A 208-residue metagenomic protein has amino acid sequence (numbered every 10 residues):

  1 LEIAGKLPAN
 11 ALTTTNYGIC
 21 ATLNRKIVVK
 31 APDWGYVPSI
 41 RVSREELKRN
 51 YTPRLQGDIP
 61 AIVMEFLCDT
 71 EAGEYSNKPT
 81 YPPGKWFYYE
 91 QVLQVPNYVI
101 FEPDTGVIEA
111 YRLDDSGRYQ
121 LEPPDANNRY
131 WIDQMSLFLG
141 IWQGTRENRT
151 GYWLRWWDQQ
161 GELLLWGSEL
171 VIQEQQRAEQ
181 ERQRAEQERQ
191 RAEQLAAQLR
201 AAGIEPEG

Functional and structural regions predicted by a protein language model:
L1-G35: Acidic-basic catalytic patches of nuclease active cores, encompassing PD-(D/E)XK and other metal-cofactor nuclease
E2, A21-K26, V37-I62, F66-L93 (+1 more regions): C-terminal interaction segment
L7-A11, E45, P96: Short secondary-structure capping/junction motifs at helix and strand boundaries
L12-T14, V99-E102: A structural signal for short, well-ordered beta-strand segments and their strand-loop junctions that often border
P32, P96-N97: Short, surface-exposed beta-edge/turn micro-motifs
